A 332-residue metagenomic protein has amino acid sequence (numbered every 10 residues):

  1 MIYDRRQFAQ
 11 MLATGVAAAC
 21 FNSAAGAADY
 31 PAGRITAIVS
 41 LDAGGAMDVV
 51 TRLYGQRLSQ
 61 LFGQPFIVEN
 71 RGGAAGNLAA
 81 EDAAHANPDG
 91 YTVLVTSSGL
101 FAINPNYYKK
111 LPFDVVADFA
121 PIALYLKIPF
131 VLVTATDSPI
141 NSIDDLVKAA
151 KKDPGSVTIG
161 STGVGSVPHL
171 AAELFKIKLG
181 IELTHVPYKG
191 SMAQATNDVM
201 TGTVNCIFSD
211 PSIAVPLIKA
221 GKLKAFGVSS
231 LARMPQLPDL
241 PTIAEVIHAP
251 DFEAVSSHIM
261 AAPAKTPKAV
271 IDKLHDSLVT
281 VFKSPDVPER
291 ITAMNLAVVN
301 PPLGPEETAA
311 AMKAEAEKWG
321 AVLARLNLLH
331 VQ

Functional and structural regions predicted by a protein language model:
M1-G15: N-terminal secretory signal peptides and thylakoid transit peptides that target proteins across membranes
I2, A32-R34, K219, K268-Q332: An extracytoplasmic/periplasmic, membrane-proximal ligand-sensing/linker region
D4, A75, S142, G190-S191 (+2 more regions): Short loop/turn segments at beta->alpha junctions
C20-A24: N-terminal signal peptide c-region/cleavage motif recognized by signal peptidases
G26-A117, S156, I181-F208, L217 (+2 more regions): N-terminal (or domain-start) structured segment
H85-Y91, N106-Q194, I243-E245, S257-R290: Hinge/capping helix and adjacent helix->loop/strand transition within the periplasmic-binding protein
G99-K110, H169, L174-K178, C206-L240: A ligand-binding cleft/hinge motif common to bilobed small-molecule-binding domains
